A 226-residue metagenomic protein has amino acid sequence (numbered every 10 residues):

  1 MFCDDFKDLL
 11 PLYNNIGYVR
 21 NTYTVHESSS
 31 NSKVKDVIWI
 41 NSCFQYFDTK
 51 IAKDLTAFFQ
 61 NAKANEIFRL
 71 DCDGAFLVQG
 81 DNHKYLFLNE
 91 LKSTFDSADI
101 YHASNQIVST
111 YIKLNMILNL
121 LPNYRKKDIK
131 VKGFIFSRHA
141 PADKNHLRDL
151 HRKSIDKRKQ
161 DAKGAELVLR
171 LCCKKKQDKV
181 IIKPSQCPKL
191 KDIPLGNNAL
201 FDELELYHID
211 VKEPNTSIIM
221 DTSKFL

Functional and structural regions predicted by a protein language model:
M1-I67, H139-L226: C-terminal tail/extension regions appended to the core domain(s) of diverse proteins
Q60-R69, T94-F134: Acidic, metal/cofactor-coordinating or nucleic-acid-engaging core segments within structured domains
I67-V78: An acidic intrinsically disordered interaction segment
D71, H83-Y85, K130: A structure-centric signal for secondary-structure junctions around beta-strands
G74-F76, Y85-S93: Conserved catalytic cores of phosphodiester-cleaving nucleases, focusing on short active-site segments
L77-N82, R138-A140: Short, flexible beta-strand-to-coil junctions
H83, D96-A98, A142-D143: Eukaryotic short linear interaction motifs
F87, I100-Y101, K144-R148: Short, conserved acidic/polar surface loops in the N-terminal third of protein domains
